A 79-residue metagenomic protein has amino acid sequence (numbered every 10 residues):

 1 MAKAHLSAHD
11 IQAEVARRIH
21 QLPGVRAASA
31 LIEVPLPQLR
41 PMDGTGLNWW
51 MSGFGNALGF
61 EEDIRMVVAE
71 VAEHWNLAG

Functional and structural regions predicted by a protein language model:
A2-L31: N-terminal acidic leader/helix
Q38-G79: Detector for the mature cores of small, proteolytically processed and post-translationally modified peptide effectors
